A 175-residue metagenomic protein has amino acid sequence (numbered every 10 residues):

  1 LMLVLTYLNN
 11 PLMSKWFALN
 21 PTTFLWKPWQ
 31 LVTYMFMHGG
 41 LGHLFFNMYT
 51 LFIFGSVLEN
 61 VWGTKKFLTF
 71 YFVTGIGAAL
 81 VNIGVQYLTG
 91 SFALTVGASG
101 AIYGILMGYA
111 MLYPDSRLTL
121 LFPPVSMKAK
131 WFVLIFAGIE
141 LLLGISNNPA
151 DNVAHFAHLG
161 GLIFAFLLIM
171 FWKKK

Functional and structural regions predicted by a protein language model:
L1-K175: A detector for small-residue-rich transmembrane helices and their helix-helix packing motifs
